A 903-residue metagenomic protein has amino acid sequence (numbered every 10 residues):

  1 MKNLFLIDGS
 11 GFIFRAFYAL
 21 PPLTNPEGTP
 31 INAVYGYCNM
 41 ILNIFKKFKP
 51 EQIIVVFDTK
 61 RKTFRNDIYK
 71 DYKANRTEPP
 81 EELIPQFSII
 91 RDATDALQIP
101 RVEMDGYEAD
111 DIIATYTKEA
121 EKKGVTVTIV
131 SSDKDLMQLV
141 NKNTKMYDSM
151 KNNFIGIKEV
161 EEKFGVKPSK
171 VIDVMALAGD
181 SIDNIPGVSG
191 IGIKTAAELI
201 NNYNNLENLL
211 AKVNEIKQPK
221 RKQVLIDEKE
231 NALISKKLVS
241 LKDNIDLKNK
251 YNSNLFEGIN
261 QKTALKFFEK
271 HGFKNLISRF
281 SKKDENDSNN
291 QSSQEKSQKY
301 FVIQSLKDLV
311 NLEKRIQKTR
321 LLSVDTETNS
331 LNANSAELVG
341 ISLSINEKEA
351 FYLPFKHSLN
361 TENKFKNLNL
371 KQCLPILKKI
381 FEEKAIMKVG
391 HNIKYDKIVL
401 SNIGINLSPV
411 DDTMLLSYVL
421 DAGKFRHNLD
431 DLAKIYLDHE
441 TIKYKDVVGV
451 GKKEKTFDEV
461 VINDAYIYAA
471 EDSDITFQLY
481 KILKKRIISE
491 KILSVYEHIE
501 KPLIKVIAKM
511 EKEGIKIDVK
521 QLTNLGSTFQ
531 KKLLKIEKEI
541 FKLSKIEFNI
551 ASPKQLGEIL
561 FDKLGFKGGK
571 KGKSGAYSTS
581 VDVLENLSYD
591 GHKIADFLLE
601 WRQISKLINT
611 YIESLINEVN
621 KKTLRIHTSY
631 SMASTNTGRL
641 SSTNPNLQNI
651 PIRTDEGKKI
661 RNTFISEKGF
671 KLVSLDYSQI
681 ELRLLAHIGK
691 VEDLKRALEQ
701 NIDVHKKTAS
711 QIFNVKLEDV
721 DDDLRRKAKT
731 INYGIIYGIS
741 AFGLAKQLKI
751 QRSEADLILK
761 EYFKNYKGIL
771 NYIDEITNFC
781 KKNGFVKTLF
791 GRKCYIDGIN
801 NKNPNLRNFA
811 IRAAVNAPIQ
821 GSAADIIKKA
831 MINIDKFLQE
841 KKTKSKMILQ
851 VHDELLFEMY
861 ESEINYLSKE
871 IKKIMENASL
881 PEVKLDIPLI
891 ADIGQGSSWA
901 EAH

Functional and structural regions predicted by a protein language model:
K2, L23-N25, A74-D246, K434-Y436: Extended two-metal-dependent nuclease catalytic cores across DNA- and RNA-processing enzymes
F5, G9, R15-I54, K70-D71 (+6 more regions): Conserved RNase H-like, two-metal-ion catalytic cores of nucleic-acid enzymes
L6-I7, I129-S131, L322-V324, V410-D411 (+2 more regions): Short hydrophobic beta-strand that contains or immediately precedes a catalytic carboxylate
D71-P85, L139-V166, K222-V224, P354-K371 (+3 more regions): Short alpha-helix plus adjacent loop in nuclease-associated cores
V224, E228-N363, S408, K424 (+11 more regions): Conserved "right-hand" nucleotidyltransferase catalytic core of DNA-directed polymerases
D412, L503-K512, D518, Y677 (+3 more regions): Catalytic palm active-site di-aspartate
K455-D458, K512, N620, H627-T628 (+6 more regions): Conserved catalytic core of nucleic-acid polymerases
K535-K538, K542-D596, K764-N816, E858 (+1 more regions): C-terminal polymerase-core module
